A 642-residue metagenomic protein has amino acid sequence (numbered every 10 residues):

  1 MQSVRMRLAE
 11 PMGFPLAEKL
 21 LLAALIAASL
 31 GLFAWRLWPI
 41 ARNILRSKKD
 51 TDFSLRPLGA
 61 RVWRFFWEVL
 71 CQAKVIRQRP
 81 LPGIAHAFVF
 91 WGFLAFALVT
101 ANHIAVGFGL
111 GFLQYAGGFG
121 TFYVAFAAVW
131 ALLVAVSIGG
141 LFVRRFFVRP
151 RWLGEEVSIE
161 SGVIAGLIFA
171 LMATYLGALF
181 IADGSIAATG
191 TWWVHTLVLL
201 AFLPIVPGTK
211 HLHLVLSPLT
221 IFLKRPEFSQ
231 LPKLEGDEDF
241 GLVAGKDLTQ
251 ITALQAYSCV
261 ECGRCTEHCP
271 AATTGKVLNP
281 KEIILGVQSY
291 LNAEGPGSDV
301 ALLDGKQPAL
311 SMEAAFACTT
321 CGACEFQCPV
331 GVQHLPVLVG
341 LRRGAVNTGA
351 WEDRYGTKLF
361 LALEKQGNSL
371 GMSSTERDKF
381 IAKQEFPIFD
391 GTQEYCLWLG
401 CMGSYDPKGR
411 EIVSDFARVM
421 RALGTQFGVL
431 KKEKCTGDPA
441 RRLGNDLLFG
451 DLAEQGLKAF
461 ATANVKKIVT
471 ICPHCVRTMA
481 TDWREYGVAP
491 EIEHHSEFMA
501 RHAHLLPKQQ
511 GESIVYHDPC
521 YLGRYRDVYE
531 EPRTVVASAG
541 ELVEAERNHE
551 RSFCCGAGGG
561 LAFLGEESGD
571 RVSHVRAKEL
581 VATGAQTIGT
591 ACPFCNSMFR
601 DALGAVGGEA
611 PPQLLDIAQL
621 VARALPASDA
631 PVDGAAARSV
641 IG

Functional and structural regions predicted by a protein language model:
Q2-G13, G107-A116, A173-T191, I205: Transmembrane helix-loop junctions at the membrane interface of multipass transporters and ion channels
V4-G140, D247-A256, K281-I284, L291-G487 (+3 more regions): Iron-sulfur-cluster electron-transfer modules
L25-F33, A135, I168-M172, T189-F222: Alpha-helical membrane-embedded segments
F33-D52, A105-G109, G140-S158, G177-G184 (+3 more regions): Juxtamembrane/interface segments at transmembrane-helix termini
S54-L55, Q78-A85, A116-A127, P150-A170 (+2 more regions): Membrane-interface segments at loop-to-transmembrane junctions
A87-L98, V163-A178: Hydrophobic alpha-helical membrane-insertion segments
L203-C318, Q366: Ferredoxin-type iron-sulfur electron-transfer modules and their immediate structural context
L399-H494, Y521-G642: Cofactor-cradling patches in redox/metallo enzymes
